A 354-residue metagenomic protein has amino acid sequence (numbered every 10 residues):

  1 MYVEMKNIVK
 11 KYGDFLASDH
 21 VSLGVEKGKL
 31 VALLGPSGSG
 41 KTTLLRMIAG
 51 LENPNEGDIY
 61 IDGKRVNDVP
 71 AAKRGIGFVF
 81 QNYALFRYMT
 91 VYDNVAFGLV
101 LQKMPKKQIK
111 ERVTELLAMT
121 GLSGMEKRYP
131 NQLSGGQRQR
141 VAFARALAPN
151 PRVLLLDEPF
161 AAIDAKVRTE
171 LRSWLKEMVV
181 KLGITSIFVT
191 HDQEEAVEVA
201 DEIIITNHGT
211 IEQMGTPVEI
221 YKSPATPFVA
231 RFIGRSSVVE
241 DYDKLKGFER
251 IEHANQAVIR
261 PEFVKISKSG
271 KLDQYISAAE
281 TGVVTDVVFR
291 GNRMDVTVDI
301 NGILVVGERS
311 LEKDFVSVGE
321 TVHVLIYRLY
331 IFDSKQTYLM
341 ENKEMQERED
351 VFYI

Functional and structural regions predicted by a protein language model:
L30, A71-Q81, L85-A225: ABC ATPase nucleotide-binding domains
L34-P36: The feature captures the beta-strand-to-loop junction immediately N-terminal to the Walker
T42-L45, V141: ABC ATPase nucleotide-binding domain helices that frame the ATP-binding cleft
A49: Helix-to-loop junction immediately C-terminal to a conserved catalytic motif
G57-R65: Conserved ABC transporter NBD signature motif
S237, Y242-V287, K313-I354: Glycine/charge-rich catalytic "coupling/switch" loops of P-loop NTPases
